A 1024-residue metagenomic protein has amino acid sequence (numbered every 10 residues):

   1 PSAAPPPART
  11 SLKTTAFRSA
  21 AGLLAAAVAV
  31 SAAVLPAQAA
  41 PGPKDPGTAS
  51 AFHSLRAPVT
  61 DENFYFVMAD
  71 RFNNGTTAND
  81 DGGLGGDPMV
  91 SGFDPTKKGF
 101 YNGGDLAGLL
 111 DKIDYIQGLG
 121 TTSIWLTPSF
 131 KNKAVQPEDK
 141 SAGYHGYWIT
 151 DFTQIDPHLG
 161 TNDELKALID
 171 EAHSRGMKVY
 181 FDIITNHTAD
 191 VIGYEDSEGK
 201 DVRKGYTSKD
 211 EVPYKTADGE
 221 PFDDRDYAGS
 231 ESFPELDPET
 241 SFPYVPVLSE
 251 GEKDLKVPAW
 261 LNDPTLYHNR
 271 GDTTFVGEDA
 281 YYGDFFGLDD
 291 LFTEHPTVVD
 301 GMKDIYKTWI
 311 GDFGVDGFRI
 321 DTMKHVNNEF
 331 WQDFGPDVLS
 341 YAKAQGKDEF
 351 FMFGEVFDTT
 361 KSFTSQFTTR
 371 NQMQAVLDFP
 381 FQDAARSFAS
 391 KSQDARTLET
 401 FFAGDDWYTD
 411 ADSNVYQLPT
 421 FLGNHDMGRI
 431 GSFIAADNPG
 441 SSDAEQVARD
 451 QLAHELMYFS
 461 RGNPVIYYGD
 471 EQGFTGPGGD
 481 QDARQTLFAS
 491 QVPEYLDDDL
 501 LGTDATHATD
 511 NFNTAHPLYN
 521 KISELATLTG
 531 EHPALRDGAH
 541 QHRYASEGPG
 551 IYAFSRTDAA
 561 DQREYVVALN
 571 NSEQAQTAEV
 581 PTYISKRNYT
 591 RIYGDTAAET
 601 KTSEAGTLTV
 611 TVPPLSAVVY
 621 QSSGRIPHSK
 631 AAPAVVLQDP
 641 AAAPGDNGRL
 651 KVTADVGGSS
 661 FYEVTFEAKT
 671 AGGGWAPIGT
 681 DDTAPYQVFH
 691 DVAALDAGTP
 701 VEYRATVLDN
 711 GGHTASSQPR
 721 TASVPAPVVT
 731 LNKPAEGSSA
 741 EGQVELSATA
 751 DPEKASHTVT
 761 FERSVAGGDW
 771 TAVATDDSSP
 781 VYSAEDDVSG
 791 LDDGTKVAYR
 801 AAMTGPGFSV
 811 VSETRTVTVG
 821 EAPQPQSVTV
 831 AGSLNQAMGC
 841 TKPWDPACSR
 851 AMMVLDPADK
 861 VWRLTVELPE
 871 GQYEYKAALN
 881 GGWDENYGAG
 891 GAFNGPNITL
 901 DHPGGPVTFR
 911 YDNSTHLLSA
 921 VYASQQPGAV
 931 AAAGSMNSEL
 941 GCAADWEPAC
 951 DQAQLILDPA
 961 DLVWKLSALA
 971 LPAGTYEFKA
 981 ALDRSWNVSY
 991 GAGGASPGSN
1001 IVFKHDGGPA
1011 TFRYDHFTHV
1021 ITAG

Functional and structural regions predicted by a protein language model:
A16-A20, L24-F66, D81-L84, N102 (+12 more regions): Carbohydrate-interacting/catalytic domains
D45-T48, I169, H187, D196 (+10 more regions): Active-site-proximal helices and loops of the catalytic beta/alpha 8
S50, R56-E62, D70-T308, D312-F313 (+4 more regions): Substrate-binding/active-site clefts of carbohydrate-active enzymes
V618, T699-Y703, T795-Y799, G871-Y873 (+3 more regions): Exposed beta-strand face motif in extracellular beta-rich ectodomains
T680-D682, G767-S783, G820-Q872, N880-T899 (+2 more regions): Aromatic-rich carbohydrate-binding modules that target alpha-glucans
V692-P700, V788-T795, P869, L971-P972: Surface-exposed, short loops/turns at beta-strand junctions within beta-sandwich domains
S723-T730, V819-P825: Extracellular interdomain linker/stem segments of modular secreted and single-pass surface proteins
